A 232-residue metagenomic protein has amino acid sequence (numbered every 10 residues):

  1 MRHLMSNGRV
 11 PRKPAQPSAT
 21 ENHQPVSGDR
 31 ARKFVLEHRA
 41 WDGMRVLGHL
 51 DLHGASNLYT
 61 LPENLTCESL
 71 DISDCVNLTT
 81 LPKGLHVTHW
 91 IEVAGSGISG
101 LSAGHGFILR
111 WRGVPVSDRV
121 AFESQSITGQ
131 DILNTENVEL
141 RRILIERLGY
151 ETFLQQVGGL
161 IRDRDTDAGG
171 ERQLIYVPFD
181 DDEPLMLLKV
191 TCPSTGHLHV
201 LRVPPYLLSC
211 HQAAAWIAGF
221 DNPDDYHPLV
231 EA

Functional and structural regions predicted by a protein language model:
R2-Y59, F107-A232: The feature captures the LRR N-terminal capping module
G48-N57, T66-N77, L85-I98, G106-V116: Concave beta-strand-loop units of leucine-rich repeat
I91, L101, L198: Short acidic, gly/pro-rich beta-turn/loop elements at beta-sheet edges and active-site/ligand-binding grooves
